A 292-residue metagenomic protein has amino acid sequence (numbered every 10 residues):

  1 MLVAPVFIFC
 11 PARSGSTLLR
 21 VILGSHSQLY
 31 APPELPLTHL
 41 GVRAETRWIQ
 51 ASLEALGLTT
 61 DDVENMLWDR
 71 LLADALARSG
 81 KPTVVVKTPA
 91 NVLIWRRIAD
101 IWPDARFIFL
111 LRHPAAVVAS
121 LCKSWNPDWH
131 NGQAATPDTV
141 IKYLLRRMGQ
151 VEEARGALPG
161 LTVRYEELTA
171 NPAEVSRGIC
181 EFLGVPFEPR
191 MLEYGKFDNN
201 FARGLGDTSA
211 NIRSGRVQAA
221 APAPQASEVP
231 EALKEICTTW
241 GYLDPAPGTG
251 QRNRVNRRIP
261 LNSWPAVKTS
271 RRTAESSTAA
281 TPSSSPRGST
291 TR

Functional and structural regions predicted by a protein language model:
M1-D69, F197-R203, D207, N211: PAPS-dependent sulfotransferase catalytic core
M1-F7, K123, E152-R155, E181-G288 (+1 more regions): PAPS-dependent sulfotransferases, especially Golgi type II membrane carbohydrate sulfotransferases
L19, V175-I179, L233: Generic structural signal for hydrophobic residues
P32-P33, I108, P189, A246: A generic structural-conservation signal
L37-H39, A115-V118, L192-K196: Short gly/pro/ser/thr-enriched loop/turn and capping motifs at secondary-structure boundaries
T46, R78-R190, A202-G215: PAPS-dependent sulfotransferase catalytic domain
L72-A77: Short, well-structured alpha-helical segments in soluble
